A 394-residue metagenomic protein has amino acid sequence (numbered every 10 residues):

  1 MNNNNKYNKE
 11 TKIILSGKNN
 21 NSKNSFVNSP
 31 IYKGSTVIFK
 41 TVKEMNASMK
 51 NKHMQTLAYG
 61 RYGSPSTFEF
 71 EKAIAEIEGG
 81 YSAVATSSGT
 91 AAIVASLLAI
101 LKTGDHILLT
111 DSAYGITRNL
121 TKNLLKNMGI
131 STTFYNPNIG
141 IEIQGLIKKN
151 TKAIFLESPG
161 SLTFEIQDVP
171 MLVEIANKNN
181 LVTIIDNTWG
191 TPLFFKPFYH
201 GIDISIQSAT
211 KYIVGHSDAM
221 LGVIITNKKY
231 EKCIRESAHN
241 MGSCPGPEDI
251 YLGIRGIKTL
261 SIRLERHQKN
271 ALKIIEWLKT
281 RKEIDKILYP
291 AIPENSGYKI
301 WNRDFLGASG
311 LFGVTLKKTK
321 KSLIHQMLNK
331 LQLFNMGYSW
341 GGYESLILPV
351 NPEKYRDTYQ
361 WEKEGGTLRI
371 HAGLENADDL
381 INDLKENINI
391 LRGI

Functional and structural regions predicted by a protein language model:
M1-S64, K72, L368: N-terminal "arm"/small-domain region of PLP-dependent enzymes with the aminotransferase-like
N2-N4, I13-S22, A83-E283, L288: Conserved PLP-enzyme active-site core in the AAT-like
K18-N20, K33-K40, K211, T259 (+6 more regions): Glycine-rich beta-alpha junction loops
T41-A91, I116-N123: Conserved N-terminal alpha-helix of the aminotransferase class I/II PLP-enzyme fold
M54-T56, A219, G307-L311, G365-R369: Short, solvent-exposed beta-strand edge segments and adjacent coil->beta transition regions
K122-N123, S131-T133, Q144, K318 (+2 more regions): PLP-dependent enzyme catalytic core of the Aspartate aminotransferase-like
G253-I262, G310-K318, L368-G373: Short, well-ordered beta-strand elements within core beta-sheets of diverse protein domains
L272-Q332, M336-G341, P352-E362, R392: Conserved small-domain helix->loop->beta segment predominantly found in fold-type I
